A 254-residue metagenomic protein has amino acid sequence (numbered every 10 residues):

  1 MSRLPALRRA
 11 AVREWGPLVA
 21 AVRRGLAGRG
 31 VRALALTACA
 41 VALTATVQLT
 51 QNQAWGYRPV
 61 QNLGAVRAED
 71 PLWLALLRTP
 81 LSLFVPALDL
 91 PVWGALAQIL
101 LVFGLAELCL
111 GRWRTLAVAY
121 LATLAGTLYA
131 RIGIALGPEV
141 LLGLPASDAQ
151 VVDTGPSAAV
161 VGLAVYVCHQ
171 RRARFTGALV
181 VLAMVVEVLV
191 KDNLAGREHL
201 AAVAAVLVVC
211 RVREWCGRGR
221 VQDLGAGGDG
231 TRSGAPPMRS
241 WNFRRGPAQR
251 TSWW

Functional and structural regions predicted by a protein language model:
G16-L63: N-terminal signal-anchor transmembrane alpha helix
T50-L100: N-terminal TM1-TM2 helical hairpin plus the immediately adjacent luminal interfacial "cap"
R78, A97-G104, A158-V165, L179-V188: Hydrophobic, membrane-inserted alpha-helices
L88-L110, R114-Y120: Hydrophobic alpha-helical transmembrane segments
V118-A125, T176-V188, A202-V206: Central hydrophobic cores of alpha-helical transmembrane segments in multi-pass integral membrane proteins
A146-Y166: Membrane-interface micro-motifs in multi-pass membrane enzymes
D192-V208: Loop-to-transmembrane alpha-helix initiation sites
P236, S240-F243: Intrinsically disordered, low-complexity segments enriched in serine/proline and basic residues
